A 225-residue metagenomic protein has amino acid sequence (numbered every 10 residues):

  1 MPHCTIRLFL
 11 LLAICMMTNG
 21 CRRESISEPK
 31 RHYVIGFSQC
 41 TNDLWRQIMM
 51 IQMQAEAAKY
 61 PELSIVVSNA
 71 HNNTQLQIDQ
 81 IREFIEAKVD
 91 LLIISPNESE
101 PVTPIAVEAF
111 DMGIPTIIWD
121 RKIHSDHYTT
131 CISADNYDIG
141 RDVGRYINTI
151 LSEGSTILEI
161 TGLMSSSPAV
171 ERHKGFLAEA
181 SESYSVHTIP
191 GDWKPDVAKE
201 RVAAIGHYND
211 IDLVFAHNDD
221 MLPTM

Functional and structural regions predicted by a protein language model:
M1-F9: Bacterial N-terminal signal peptides that target proteins for export
P2, M17-T18, Q54: Position-driven detector of the extreme protein N-terminus
H3-C4, I14, E24, I94: Intrinsically disordered, low-complexity segments enriched in Ser/Pro/Gly/Ala and basic residues
L8-M16: Bacterial N-terminal signal peptides
C21-M225: A residue-level marker of the well-folded mature domains of exported/periplasmic proteins
